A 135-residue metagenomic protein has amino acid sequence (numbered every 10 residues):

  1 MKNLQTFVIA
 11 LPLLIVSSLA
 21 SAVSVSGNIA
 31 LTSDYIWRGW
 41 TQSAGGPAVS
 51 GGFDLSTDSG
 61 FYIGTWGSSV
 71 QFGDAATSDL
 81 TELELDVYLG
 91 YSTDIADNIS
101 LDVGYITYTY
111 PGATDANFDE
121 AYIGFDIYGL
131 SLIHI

Functional and structural regions predicted by a protein language model:
M1-S24: Cleavable N-terminal export/targeting peptides
V16, S56-G60, D94-N98, I127-L130: Outer-membrane beta-barrel channels and translocator barrels
A22-S24, G60-I63, D94-S100, D115: Short loop/turn motifs that connect adjacent beta-strands in outer-membrane beta-barrel proteins
V23, G45-V49, T81-L85, N117-A121 (+1 more regions): Residues that define the transmembrane beta-barrel architecture of outer-membrane proteins
V23-Q71: Short glycine/proline- and aromatic-enriched beta-strand/turn motifs that initiate or cap beta-hairpins
I29-L31, G51-T57, V87-Y91, Y105 (+1 more regions): Residues on the lipid-exposed face of transmembrane beta-strands in outer-membrane beta-barrel proteins
L31-W37, G67-Q71, T93, T107-P111 (+1 more regions): Transmembrane beta-strands of outer-membrane beta-barrel pores
I133-I135: Conserved small/polar residues in nucleotide/adenosyl-binding loops
